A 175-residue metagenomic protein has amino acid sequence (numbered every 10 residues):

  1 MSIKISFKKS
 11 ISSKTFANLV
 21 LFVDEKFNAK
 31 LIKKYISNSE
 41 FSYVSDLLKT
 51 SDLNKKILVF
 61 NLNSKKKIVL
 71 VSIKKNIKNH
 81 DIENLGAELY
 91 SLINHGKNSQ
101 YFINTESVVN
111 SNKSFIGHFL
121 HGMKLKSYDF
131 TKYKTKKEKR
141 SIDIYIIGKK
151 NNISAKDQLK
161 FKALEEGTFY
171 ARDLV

Functional and structural regions predicted by a protein language model:
M1-V175: Short amphipathic alpha-helical segment within the helicase RecA-like ATPase core that mediates nucleic-acid
